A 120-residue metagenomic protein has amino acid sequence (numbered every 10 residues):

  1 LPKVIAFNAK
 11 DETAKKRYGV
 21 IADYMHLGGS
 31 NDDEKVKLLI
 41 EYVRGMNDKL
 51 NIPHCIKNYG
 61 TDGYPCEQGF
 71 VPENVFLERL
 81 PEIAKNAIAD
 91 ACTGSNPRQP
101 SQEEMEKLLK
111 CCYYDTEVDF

Functional and structural regions predicted by a protein language model:
I5-K10: Glycine- and Gly-Pro-enriched alpha-helical subdomains that act as flexible, kink-prone "lid/hinge" or packing modules
K15-F120: C-terminal charged capping/lid subdomain of soluble metabolic enzymes
